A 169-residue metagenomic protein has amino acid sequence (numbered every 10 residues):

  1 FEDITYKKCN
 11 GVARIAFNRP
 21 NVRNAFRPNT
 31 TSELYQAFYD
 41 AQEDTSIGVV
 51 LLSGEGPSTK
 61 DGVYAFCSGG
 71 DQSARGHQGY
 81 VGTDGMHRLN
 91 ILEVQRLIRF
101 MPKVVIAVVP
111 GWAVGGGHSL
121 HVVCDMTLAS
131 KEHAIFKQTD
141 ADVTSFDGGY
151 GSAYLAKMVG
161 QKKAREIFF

Functional and structural regions predicted by a protein language model:
F1-P57: Conserved CoA-thioester-binding segment of acyl-CoA-metabolizing enzymes
Y6-C9, V22, G79, E132-H133 (+1 more regions): Ligand-binding pocket scaffold of soluble enzyme catalytic domains
I15, L52, D71, L120-H121: Hydrophobic/aromatic residues within transmembrane alpha-helices of multi-pass small-molecule transporters
N29, E33, N90, L97: Charged catalytic carboxylate motif
F38, Q95-I98: Hydrophobic core positions within the conserved protein kinase catalytic domain
G54-R96, T144: Glycine- (often His-adjacent) and acidic-residue-rich active-site loop that binds/positions the CoA thioester
L97-F169: Crotonase-fold acyl-CoA enzyme core
